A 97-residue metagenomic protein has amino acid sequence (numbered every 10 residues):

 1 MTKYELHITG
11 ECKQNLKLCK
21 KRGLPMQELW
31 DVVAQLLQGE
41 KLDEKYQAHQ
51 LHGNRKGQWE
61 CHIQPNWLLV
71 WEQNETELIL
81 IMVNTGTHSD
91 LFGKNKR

Functional and structural regions predicted by a protein language model:
M1-E5, Q14-K17, K21-M26, N66-L68 (+1 more regions): Enriched for short, Lys/Arg-rich terminal
H7-D43: N-terminal first-folded block
Q35-H62: A short, surface-exposed loop/turn module that caps and links secondary-structure elements
